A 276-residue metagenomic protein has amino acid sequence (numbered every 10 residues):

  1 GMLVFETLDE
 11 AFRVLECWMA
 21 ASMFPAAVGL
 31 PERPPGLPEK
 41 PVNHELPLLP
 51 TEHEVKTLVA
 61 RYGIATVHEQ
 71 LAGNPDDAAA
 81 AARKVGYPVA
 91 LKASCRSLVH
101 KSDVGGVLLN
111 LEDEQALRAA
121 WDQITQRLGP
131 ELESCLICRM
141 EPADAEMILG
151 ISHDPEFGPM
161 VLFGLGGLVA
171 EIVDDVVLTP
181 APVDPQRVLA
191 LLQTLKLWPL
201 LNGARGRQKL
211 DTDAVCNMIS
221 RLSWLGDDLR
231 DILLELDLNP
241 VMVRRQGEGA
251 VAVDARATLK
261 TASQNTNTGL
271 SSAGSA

Functional and structural regions predicted by a protein language model:
G1-A276: ATP-dependent carboxylate/acyl-activation modules
